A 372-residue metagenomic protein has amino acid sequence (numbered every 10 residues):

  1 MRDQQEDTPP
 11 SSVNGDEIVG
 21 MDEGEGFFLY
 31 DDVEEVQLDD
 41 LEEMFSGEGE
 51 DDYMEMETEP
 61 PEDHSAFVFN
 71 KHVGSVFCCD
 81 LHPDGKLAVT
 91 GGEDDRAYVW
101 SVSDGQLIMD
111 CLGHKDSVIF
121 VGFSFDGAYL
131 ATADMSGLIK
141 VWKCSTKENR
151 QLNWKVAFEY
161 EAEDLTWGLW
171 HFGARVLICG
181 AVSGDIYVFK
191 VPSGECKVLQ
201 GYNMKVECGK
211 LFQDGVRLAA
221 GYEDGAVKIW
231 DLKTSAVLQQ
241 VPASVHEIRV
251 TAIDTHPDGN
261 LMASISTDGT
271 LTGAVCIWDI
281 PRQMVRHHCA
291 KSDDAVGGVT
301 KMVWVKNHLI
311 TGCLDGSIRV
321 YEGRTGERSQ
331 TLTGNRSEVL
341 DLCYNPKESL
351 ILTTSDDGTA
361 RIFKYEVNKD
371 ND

Functional and structural regions predicted by a protein language model:
R2-D63: Acidic, serine/threonine-rich intrinsically disordered low-complexity regions
M54-G74, D104: A short helix->beta-strand "capping" segment at the edge of beta-propeller domains
A66-K71, G91, L107-G113, F120 (+6 more regions): Short C-terminal beta-strands that terminate individual repeats in beta-propeller domains, predominantly WD40 blades
G74-D80, D116-F123, F158-W170, M204-L211 (+3 more regions): Canonical WD40 repeat/beta-propeller blade segments in eukaryotic WD-repeat proteins
D80-G85, V121-G127, G168-A174, K210-V216 (+6 more regions): Loop/turn segments within WD40 beta-propeller blades
G91-D94, A133-S136, G180-S183, G221-D224 (+3 more regions): Conserved strand-to-loop turn within each blade of WD40 beta-propeller repeats
A97-W100, V121, I139-C144, I186-K190 (+5 more regions): WD40-repeat beta-propellers
L340-D372: Blade-level signature of beta-propeller repeat domains, shared across WD40, Kelch, NHL, RCC1 and BNR/Asp-box propellers
